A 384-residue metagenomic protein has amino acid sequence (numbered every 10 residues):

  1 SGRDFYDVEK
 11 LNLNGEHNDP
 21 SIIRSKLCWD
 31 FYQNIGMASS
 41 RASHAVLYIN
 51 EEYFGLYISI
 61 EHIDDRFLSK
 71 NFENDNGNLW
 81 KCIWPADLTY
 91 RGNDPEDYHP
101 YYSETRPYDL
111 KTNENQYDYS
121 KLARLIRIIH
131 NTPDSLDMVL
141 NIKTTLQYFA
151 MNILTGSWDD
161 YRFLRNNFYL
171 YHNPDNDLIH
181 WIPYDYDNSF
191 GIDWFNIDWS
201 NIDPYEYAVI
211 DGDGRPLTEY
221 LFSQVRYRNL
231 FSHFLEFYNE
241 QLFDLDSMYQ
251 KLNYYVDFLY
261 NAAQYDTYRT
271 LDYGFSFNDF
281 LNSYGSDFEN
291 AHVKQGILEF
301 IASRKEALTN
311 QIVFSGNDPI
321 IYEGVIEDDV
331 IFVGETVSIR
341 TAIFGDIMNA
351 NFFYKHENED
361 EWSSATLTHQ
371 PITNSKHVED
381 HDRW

Functional and structural regions predicted by a protein language model:
S1-S21, L27: Conserved NTP-binding catalytic cores of kinases and kinase-like/nucleotidyltransferase enzymes across multiple kinase
V8-H17, I35-S40, E52-T155, D203 (+2 more regions): Internal "kinase-insert"/substrate-recognition segments embedded within catalytic cores of ATP-dependent enzymes
I23-M37: Zn2+-dependent metallopeptidase catalytic core
I35-L47, D160: Short, well-structured beta-strand/strand-turn elements
R106, L110-F163, N167-G345: Middle-to-C-terminal accessory/interaction subdomains
M348-A350: Short beta-strand/loop motifs in extracellular/secreted proteins, especially within beta-sandwich accessory domains
F353-W362, Q370-I372: Change "in extracellular beta-sheet-rich domains … of secreted and cell-surface proteins" to "in beta-sheet-rich domains
I372-W384: Aromatic sugar-binding surface patches on proteins that engage polysaccharides or sugar-phosphate polymers
